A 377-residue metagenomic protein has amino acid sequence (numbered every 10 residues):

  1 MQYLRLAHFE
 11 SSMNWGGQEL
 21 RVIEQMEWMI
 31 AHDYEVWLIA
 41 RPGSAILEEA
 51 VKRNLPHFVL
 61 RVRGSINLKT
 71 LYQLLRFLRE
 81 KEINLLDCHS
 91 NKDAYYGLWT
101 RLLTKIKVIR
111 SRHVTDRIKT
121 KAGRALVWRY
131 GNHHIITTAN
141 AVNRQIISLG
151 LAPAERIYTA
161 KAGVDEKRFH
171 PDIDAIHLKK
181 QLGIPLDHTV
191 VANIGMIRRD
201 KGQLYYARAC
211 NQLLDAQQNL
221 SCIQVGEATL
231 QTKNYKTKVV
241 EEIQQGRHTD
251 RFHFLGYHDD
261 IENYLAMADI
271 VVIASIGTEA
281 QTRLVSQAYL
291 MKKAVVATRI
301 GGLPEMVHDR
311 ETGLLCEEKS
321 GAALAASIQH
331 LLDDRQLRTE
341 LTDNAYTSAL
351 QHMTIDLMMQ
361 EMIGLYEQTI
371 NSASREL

Functional and structural regions predicted by a protein language model:
M1-L377: Membrane-interface segments of envelope glycosyltransferases acting on lipid-linked substrates or membrane lipids
